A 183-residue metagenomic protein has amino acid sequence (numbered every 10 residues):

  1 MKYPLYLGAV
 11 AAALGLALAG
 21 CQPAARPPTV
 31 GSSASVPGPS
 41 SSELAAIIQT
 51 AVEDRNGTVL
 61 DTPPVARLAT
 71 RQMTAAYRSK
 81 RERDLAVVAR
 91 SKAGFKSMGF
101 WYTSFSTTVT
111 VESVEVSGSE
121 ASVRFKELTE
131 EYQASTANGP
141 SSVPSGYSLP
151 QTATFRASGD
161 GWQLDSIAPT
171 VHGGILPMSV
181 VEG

Functional and structural regions predicted by a protein language model:
M1-A9: Bacterial N-terminal signal peptides that target proteins for export
A17-G20: C-terminal motif of bacterial Sec signal peptides marking the signal peptidase cleavage site
Q22-A24: Bacterial signal peptide processing site
S32-S104: Core segments of small alpha/beta cavity-forming domains
P39-S40, E112-V114, S158-G161, D165: Terminal and domain-boundary regions
R90-N138: Surface-exposed, charged secondary-structure patches
S135-G183: Low-complexity, intrinsically disordered terminal/linker segments enriched in charged and Gly/Pro repeats
